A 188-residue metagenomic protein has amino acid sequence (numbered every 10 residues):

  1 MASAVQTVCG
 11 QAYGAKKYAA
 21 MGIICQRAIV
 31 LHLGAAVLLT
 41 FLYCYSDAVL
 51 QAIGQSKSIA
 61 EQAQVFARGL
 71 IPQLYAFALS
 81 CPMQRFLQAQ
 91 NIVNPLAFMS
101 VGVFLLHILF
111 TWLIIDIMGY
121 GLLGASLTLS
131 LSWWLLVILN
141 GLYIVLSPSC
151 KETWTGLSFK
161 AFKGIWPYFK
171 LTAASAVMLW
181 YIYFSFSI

Functional and structural regions predicted by a protein language model:
M1-A4, T40-F41, L74-P82, F86-Q90 (+3 more regions): Hydrophobic alpha-helical transmembrane bundles that constitute the permease/transmembrane domains of multi-pass
M1-T40, S80-A89, L96: Small-residue-rich hydrophobic transmembrane alpha-helices
G22-A35, R68-G69, K170-A174, M178: Alpha-helical transmembrane segments of multi-pass membrane proteins
V37-C44, A52, G69, I108 (+4 more regions): Membrane-embedded alpha-helical segments of multi-pass transporters/permeases
F41-Y45, K57-M83, F98, L105 (+2 more regions): Alpha-helical transmembrane segments of multi-pass membrane proteins
L50-K57, L113-Y120, A176, W180-I188: Helix-terminus/linker motif at the lipid-water interface of multi-pass membrane proteins
A60-E61, N94-I138, L142-L146: Membrane-interface helix-loop junctions in multi-pass transport and translocation proteins
L122, S126-S132, I138-F186: Interhelical loop/hinge segments that connect adjacent transmembrane helices in multipass membrane
